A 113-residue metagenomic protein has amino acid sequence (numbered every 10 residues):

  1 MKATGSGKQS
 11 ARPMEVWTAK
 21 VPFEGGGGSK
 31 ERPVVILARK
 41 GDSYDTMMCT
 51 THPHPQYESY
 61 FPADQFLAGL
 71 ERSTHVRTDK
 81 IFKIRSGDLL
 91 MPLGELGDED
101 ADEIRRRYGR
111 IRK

Functional and structural regions predicted by a protein language model:
M1-A3: Charge-rich, low-complexity N-terminal segments
G5-S10: Short, surface-exposed secondary-structure edge patches
P13-M14: Loop/turn positions that initiate beta-strands
G25-E31, I36-A68: Compact nucleic-acid interaction/catalytic patches
Q65-K113: C-terminal terminal-subdomain/extension
